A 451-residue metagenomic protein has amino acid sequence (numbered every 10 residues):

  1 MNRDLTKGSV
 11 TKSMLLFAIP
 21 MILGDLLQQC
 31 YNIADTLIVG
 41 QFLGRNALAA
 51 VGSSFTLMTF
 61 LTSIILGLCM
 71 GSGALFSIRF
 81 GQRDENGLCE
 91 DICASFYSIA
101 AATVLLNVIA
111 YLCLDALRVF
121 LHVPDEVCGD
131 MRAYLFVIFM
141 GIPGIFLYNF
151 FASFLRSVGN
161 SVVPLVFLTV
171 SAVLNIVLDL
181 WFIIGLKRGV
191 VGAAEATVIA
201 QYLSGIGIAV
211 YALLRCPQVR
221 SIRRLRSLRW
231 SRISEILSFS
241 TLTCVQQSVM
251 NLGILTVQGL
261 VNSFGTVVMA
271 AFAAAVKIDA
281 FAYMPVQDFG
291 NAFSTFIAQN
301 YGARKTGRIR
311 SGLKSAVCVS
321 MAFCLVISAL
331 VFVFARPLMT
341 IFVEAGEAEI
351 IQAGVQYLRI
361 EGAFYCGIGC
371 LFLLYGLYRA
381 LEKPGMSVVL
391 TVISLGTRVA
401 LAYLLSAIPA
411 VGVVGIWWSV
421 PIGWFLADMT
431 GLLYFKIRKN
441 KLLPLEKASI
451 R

Functional and structural regions predicted by a protein language model:
M1-A18, F76-P143, G185-T241, I297-F364 (+1 more regions): Short alpha-helical transmembrane segments in multi-pass integral membrane proteins
L5-L43, T56-G71, L75, A100-N107 (+4 more regions): N-terminal transmembrane alpha-helices
L16-D35, V137, Y148, S171 (+5 more regions): Transmembrane helical elements of multi-pass membrane transporters/channels
C30-A49, R118-D125, W181-R188, S248-K277 (+5 more regions): Helix-terminus/linker motif at the lipid-water interface of multi-pass membrane proteins
R45-T56, L135, A194, T266-F281 (+2 more regions): Small-residue hotspots at the loop-to-helix junctions and early N-terminal turns of transmembrane alpha-helices
L48-V108, I145-P164, A271-A335, I368-L390: Small-residue-rich hydrophobic transmembrane alpha-helices
F60-S63, N175-D179, G205-A209, F281-M284 (+3 more regions): Hydrophobic transmembrane alpha-helices of multi-pass small-molecule transporters
C69, V137-R156, P164-A172, A193-I208 (+4 more regions): Short runs within selected transmembrane alpha-helices of multi-pass transporters and secretion channels
